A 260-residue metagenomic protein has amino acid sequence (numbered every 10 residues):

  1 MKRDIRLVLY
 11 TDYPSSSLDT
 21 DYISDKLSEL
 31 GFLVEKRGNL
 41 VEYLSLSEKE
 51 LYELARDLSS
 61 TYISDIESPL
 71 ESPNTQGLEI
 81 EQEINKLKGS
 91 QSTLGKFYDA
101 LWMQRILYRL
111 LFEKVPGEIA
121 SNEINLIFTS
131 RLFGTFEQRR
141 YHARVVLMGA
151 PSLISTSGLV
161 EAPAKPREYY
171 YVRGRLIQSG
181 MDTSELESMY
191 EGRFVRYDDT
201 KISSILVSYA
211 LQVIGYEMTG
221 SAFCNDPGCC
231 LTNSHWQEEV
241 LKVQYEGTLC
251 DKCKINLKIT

Functional and structural regions predicted by a protein language model:
M1-Y22, L30: A structural "domain/chain start" motif
T11-D12, V34-K36, L126: Generic structural motif
Y22, G158-V160, I177, E185 (+3 more regions): Low-complexity, compositionally biased segments
K26: Rossmann-fold NAD(P)-dependent oxidoreductase module
L33-Y43: A short beta-strand-loop structural module common to alpha/beta enzyme folds
E42-D226: Metzincin-family zinc-dependent endopeptidase catalytic domain
A222-T260: Post-HExxH zinc-binding segment in Zn-dependent metallohydrolases
